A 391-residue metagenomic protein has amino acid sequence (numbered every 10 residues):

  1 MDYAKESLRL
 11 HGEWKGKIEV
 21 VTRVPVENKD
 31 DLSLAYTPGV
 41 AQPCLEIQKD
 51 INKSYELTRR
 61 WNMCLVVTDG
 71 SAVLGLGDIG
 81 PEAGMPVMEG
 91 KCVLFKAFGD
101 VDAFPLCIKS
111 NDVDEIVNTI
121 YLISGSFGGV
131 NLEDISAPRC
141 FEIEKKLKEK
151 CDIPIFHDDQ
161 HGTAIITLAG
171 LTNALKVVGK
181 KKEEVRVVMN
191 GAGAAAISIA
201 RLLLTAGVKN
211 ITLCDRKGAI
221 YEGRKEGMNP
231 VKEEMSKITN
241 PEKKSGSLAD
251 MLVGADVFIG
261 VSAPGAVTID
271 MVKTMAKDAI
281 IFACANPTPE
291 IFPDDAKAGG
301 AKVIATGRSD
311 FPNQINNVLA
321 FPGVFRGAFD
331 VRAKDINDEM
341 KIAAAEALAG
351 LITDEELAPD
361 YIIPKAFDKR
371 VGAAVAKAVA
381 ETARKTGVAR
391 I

Functional and structural regions predicted by a protein language model:
M1-I155, A376, T382, T386-R390: N-terminal ligand-binding/catalytic initiation module
G12, Y55-R60, K96-A97, L122-S124 (+8 more regions): Solvent-exposed alpha-helices and their adjacent loops that cap or buttress functional pockets in soluble metabolic
D69-S71, I79, I108-K109, D134-A137 (+5 more regions): Short, ordered loop/turn segments at secondary-structure junctions
L74, I79-G99, H157, H161 (+1 more regions): Glycine-rich phosphate/diphosphate-binding loop of Rossmann-like nucleotide-binding domains
P105, N131-D134, I155-D158, M189 (+5 more regions): General beta-strand structural signal in soluble alpha/beta enzymes
D158-D159, V178-K180, A283-I391: Adenosine-phosphate binding glycine-rich loop
K232-K302, R308-D310: Rossmann-like adenosine-cofactor binding region
